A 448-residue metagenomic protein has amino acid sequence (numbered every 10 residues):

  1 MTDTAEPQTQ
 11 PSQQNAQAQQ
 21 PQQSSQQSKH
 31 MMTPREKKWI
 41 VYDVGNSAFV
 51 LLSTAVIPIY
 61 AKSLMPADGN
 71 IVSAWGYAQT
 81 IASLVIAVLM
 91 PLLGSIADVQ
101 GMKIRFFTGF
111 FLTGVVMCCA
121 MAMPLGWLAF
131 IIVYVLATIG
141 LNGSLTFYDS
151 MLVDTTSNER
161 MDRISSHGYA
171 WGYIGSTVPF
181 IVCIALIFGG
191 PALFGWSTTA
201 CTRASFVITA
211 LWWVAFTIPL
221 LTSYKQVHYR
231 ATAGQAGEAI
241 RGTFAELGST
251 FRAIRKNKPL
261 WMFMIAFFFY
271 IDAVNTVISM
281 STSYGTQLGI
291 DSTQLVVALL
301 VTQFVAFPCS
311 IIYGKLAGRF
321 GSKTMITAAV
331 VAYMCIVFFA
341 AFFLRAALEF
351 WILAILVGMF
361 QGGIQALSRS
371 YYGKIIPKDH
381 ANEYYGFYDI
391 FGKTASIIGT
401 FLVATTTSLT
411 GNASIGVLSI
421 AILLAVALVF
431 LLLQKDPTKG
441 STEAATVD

Functional and structural regions predicted by a protein language model:
Q23-E36, Y224-M264: Juxtamembrane intracellular "pre-TM" segments in multi-pass secondary transporters
Q27-S83, P259-A298: Helix-loop boundary and gating motifs at the non-cytosolic
V88-M102, P308-S322, T407: Helix-to-loop junctions at the C-terminal end of transmembrane segments in multipass secondary transporters
R105-A120, T324-F339: Structural signature of the two symmetry-related core transmembrane helices
M117, L128-S144, E349-G363: Hydrophobic core of transmembrane alpha-helices in multi-pass small-molecule transporters, especially MFS/SLC-type
G143-S157, G363-P377: Intracellular juxtamembrane helix-capping segments at the cytosolic ends of symmetry-related transmembrane helices
I187-L211, T405-L424: A membrane-interface helix-boundary motif in multi-pass transporters
W212-S223, L418-D448: Multi-pass alpha-helical transporter architecture, strongest for 12-TM Major Facilitator/SLC carriers used
